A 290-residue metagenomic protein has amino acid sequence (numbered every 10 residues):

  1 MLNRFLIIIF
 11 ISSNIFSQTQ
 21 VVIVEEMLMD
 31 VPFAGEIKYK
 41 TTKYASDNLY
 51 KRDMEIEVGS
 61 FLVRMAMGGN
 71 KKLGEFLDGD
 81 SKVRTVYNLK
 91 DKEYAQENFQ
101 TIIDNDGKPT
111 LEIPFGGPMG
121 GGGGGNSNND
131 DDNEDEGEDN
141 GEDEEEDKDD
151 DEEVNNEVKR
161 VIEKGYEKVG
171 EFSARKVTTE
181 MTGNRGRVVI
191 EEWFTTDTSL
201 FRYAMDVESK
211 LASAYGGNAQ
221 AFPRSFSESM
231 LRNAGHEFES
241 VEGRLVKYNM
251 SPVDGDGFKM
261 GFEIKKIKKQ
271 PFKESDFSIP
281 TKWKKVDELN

Functional and structural regions predicted by a protein language model:
M1-L2, W283: In a subset of proteins, long, contiguous C-terminal domains/tails are tracked
L2-S13: Sec-dependent N-terminal signal peptides
T19-N290: Extended soluble regions of mature proteins
